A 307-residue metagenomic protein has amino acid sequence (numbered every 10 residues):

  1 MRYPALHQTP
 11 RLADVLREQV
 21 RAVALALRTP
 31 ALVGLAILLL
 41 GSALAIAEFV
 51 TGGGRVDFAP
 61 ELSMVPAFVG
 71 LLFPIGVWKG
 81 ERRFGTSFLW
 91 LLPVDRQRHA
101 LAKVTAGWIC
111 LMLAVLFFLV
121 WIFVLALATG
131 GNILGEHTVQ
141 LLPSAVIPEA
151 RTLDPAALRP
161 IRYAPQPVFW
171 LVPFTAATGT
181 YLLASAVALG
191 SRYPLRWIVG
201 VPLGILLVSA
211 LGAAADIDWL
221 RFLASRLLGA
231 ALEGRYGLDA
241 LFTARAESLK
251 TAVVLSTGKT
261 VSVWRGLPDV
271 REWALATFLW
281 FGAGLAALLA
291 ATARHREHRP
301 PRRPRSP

Functional and structural regions predicted by a protein language model:
M1-L35, P301, R305-P307: Aromatic- and glycine-rich beta-strand/loop motifs that create alpha-glucan
R2-L6, A184-Y193, L255-P307: Junction motif at the cytosolic side of a transmembrane helix
A13, R17-A24, R28, P143 (+3 more regions): Membrane-interacting alpha-helical segments
A36-I37, P194-S209: Central hydrophobic cores of alpha-helical transmembrane segments in multi-pass integral membrane proteins
S42-I75, A102-W197: Secretory targeting signals
A45, F117-G131, V208-L223, T277-F278: C-terminal TM-helix exit segments that contain a strictly Trp-centered aromatic cap at the helix terminus
V77-I109: Helix-loop-helix units of permease transmembrane domains in multi-pass membrane transporters, especially ABC
G130-I161, W219-G266: Membrane-interfacial helical/loop segments at transmembrane boundaries in membrane proteins
